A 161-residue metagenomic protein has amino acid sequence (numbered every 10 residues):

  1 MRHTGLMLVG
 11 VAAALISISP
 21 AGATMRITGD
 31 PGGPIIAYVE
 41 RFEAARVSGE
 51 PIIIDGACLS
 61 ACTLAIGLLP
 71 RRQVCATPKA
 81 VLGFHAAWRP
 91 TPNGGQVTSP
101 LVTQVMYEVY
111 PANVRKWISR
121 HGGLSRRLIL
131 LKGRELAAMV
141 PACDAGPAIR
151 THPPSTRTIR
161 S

Functional and structural regions predicted by a protein language model:
M1-L8: Bacterial N-terminal signal peptides that target proteins for export
L8-S17: Bacterial N-terminal signal peptides
I18-T24: Sec/Tat signal peptide C-region and signal peptidase I cleavage site
R26-I27, E40-I53, P92-R160: Charged, glycine-interspersed solvent-exposed loop segments at helix/strand-loop junctions that cap or gate access
T28-Y38, E50, I54-L64: Gly/Ser-rich catalytic serine loop of serine hydrolases
A44, L64-A65: Hydrophobic/aromatic ligand-binding patch that stacks against planar heteroaromatic rings of cofactors or nucleotides
V47-G49, C58-A61, L69, T77-K79: Extracytoplasmic
P70-P90, A142-I149: Gly/Pro- and small hydrophobic-enriched strand-loop and loop-to-helix capping segments that sit at the rims
